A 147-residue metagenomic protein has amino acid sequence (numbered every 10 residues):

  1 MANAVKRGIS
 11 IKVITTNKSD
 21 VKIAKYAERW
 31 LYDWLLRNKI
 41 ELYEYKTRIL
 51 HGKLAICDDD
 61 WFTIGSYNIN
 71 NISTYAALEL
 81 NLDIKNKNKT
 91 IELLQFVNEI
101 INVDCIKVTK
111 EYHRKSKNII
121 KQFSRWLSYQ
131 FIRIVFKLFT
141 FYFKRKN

Functional and structural regions predicted by a protein language model:
M1-N147: PLD/PLD-like phosphodiesterase catalytic module centered on the HKD motif
